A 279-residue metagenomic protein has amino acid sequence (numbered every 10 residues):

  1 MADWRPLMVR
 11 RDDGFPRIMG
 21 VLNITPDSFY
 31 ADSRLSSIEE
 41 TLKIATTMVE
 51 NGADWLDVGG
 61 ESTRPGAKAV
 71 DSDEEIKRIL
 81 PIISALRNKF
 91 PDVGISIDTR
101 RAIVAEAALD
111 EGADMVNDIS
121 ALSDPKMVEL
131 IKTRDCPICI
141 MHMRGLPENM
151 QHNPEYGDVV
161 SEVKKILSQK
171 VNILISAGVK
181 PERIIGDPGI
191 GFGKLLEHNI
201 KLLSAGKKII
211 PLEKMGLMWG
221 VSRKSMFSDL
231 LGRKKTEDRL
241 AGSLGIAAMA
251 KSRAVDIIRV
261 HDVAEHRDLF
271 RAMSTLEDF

Functional and structural regions predicted by a protein language model:
M1-P6, D13, Y30-I44, T63-N88 (+5 more regions): Active-site-adjacent loop and "lid" segments of alpha/beta metabolic enzymes
P16-M19: Glycine-rich, aromatic-flanked loop segments that form ligand/cofactor-binding clefts across common enzyme folds
P26-S28: Enzymes and membrane/adaptor proteins characterized by extended Gly/Ser/Thr/Asp/Glu-rich, aromatic-dotted
K43-G59, R253: Catalytic domains of carbohydrate-active enzymes, especially glycoside hydrolases
V49-E50, D54, K89, K170-R183: Phosphate/pyrophosphate-binding loops at sites that engage ATP/ADP/AMP, CoA/4′-phosphopantetheine, polyphosphate
G189-G191: Short glycine-rich or small-residue beta-strand-to-loop segments that form or flank ligand, phosphate, metal/Fe-S
